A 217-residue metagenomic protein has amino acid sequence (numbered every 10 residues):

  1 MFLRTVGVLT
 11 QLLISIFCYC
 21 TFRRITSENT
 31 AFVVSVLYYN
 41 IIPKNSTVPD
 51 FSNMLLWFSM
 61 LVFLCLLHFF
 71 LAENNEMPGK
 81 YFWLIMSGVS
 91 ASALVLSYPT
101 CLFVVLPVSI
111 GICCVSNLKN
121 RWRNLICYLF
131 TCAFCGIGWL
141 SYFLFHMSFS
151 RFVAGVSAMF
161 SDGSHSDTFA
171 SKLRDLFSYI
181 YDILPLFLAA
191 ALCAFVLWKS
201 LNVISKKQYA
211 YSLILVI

Functional and structural regions predicted by a protein language model:
M1-L13: Loop-to-helix entry region of an early transmembrane alpha helix in multi-pass inner-membrane enzymes
L13-N40: Transmembrane-helix signature of polytopic, membrane-embedded enzymes that assemble or transfer cell-envelope glycans
I42-K44, P78-P99, V105-I110, C132-F134: Membrane-interface alpha helices of multi-pass inner-membrane proteins
T47-L55: Short acidic/glycine- and proline-prone juxtamembrane loop motifs at membrane-interface regions of multi-pass membrane
C65-A93, W122-F130, Y211-V216: Short hydrophobic alpha-helices at membrane interfaces in multi-pass membrane enzymes
L71-A72, F103-A133, F169, K199-I204: Perimembrane helix-loop-helix junctions
N124-A194: Membrane-lumen/periplasm interface segments of specific transmembrane helices in polyprenyl phosphate-linked
L184-Y209, L213-I217: Hydrophobic, aromatic-rich transmembrane alpha-helices and their immediate juxtamembrane boundary segments
